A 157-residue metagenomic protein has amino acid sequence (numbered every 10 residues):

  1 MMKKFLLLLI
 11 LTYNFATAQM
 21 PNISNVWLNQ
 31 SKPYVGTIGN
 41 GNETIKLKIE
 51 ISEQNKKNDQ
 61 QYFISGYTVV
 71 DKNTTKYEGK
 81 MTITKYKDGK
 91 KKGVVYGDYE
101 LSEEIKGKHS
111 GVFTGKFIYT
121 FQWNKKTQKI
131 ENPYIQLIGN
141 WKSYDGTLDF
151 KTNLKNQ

Functional and structural regions predicted by a protein language model:
K4-N14: Sec-dependent N-terminal signal peptides
A16-A18: Boundary at the C-terminal end of the N-terminal hydrophobic targeting segment
M20-Q157: Central antiparallel beta-sheet cores of small beta-barrel/beta-sandwich binding domains
